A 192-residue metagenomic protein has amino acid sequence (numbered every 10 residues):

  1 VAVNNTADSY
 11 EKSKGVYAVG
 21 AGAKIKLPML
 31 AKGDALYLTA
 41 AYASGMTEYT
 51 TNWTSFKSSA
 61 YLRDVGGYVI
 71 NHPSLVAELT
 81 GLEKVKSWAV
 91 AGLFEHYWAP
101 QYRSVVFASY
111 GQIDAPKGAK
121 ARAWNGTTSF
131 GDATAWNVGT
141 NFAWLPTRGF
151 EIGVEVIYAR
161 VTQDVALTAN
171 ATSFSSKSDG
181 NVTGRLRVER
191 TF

Functional and structural regions predicted by a protein language model:
V1-W136: Detector for outer-membrane/organellar transmembrane beta-barrel domains, recognizing the amphipathic beta-strand
I25-M29, H96, W144, Y158 (+1 more regions): Residue-level signature of outer-membrane beta-barrel architecture
Y97, G131, L145-T147, K177: Surface-exposed coil/turn segments at beta-strand junctions on protein surfaces, enriched
F142, G153: Mobile, glycine-rich extracellular loop/lid and propeptide segments that shape or gate substrate/ligand access
G149, V156-T168: C-terminal beta-signal and adjacent terminal beta-strands/loops of Gram-negative outer-membrane beta-barrel proteins
L167-S175: Low-complexity, intrinsically disordered Gly/Pro/Thr-rich segments
S178-F192: Outer-membrane beta-barrel "beta-signal"
